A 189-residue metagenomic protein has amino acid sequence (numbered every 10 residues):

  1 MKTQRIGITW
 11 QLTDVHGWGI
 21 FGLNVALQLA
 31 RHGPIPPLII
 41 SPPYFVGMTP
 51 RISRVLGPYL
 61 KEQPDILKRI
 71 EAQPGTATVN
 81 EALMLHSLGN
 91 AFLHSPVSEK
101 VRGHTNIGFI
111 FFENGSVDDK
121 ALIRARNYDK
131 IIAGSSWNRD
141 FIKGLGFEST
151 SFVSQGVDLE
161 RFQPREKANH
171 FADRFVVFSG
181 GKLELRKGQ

Functional and structural regions predicted by a protein language model:
M1-A82: N-terminal pre-catalytic "stem/leader" segment of glycosyltransferase-like enzymes
G7, H170-K187: Conserved donor-binding/catalytic core segment of Leloir-type glycosyltransferases
T9-W10, F109, G134, V153 (+1 more regions): Short hydrophobic "strand-cap" motifs at the C-terminus of beta-strands
H16, S116-V117, R186-K187: Residues that form or flank phosphate/diphosphate-binding pockets in enzymes that use nucleotide phosphates
T49-F141: Extended catalytic core of nucleotide-activated donor transferases of GT-like folds
L93-S98, K182-L185, Q189: Nucleotide-sugar donor-binding catalytic core of glycosyltransferases
D119-K120, V157-A172: Acidic anion/phosphate-binding donor-loop and adjacent secondary structure in glycosyltransferase catalytic cores
D129-K143, F147-P164: Donor nucleotide-sugar binding/catalytic pocket of nucleotide-sugar-dependent glycosyltransferases
